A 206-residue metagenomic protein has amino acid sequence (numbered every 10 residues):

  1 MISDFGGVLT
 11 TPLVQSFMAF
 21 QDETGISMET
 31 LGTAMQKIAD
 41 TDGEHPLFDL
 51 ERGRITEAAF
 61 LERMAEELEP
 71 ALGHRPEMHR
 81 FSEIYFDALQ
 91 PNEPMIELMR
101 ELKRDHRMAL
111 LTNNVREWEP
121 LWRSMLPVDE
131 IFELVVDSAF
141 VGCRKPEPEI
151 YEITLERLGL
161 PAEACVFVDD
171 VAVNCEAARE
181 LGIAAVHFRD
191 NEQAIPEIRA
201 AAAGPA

Functional and structural regions predicted by a protein language model:
M1-E93, V115: N-terminal helical cap/lid subdomain that shapes the substrate entry/recognition surface in HAD-like hydrolases
M1-S3, V115-R116, P120-A206: Asp-based, Mg2+/Mn2+-dependent phosphohydrolase catalytic module
D4-G7, G53, L102, L110 (+2 more regions): Generic structural signal for small/hydrophobic residues in well-ordered secondary structure, especially within
M18, R100, E152: Active-site phosphate/pyrophosphate- and oxyanion-stabilizing loops and adjacent acidic/basic residues in soluble
P94-D105: Catalytic-core regions built around general acid/base machinery
R107-M108, A184: Residue-level detector of anion-binding/catalytic polar loops
